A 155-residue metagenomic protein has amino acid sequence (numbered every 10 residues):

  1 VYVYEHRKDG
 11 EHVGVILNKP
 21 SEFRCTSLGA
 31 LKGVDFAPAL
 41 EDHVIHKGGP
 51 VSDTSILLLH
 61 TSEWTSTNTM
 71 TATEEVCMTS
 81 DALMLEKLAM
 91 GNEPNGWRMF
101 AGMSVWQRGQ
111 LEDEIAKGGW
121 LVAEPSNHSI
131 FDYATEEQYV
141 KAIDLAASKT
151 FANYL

Functional and structural regions predicted by a protein language model:
V1-L155: A short aromatic-anchored loop/beta-hairpin motif
